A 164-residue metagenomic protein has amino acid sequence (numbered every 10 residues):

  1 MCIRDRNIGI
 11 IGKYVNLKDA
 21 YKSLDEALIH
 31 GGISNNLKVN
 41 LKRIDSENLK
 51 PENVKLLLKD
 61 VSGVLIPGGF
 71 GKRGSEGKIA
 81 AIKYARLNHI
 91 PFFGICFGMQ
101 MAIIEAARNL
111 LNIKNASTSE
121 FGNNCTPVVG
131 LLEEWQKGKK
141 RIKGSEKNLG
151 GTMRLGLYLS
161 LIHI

Functional and structural regions predicted by a protein language model:
R4-L161: N-terminal beta1-alpha1 cap of cysteine-dependent amidohydrolase-like domains
